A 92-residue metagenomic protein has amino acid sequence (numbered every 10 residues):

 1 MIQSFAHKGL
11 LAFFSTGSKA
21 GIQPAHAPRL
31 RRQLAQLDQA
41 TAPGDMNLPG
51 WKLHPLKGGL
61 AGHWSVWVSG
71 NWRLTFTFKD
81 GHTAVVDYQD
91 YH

Functional and structural regions predicted by a protein language model:
M1-Q33: Arg/Lys-rich, positively charged N-terminal/basic patches that mediate binding to nucleic acids
A6, H26, L30-Q33, K52 (+3 more regions): Amphipathic alpha-helical interface surfaces
K19, Q39-A42: Generic structural signal for secondary-structure transition and capping sites
Q33, D38-Q39: Basic/aromatic-enriched alpha-helical hairpins
T41-W64: A short, surface-exposed loop/turn module that caps and links secondary-structure elements
W64-H92: Enriched for short, Lys/Arg-rich terminal
